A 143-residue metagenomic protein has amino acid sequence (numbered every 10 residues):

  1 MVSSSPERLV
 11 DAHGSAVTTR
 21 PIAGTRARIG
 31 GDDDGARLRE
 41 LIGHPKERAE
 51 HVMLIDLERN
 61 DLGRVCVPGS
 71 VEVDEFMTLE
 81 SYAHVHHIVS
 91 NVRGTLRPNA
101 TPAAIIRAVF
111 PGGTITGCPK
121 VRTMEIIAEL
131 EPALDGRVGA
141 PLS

Functional and structural regions predicted by a protein language model:
M1-S143: Extended alpha-helical targeting/anchoring segments, especially N-terminal organellar/secretory targeting helices
